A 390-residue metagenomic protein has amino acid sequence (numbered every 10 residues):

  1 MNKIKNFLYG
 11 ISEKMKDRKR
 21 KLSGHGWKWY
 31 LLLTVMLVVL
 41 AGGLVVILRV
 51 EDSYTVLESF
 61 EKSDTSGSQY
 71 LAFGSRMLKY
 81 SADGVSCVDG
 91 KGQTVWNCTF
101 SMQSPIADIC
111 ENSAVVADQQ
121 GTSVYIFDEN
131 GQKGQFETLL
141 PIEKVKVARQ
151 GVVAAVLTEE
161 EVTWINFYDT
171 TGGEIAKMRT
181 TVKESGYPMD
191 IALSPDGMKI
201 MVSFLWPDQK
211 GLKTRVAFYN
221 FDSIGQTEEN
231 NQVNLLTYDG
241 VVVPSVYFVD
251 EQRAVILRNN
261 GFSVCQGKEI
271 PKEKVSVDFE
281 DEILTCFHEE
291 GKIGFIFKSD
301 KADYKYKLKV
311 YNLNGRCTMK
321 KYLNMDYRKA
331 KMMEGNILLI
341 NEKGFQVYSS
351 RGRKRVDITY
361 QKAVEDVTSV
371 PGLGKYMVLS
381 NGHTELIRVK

Functional and structural regions predicted by a protein language model:
M1-W27: N-terminal Lys/Arg-rich, disordered targeting/topogenic segments
K28-V46: Hydrophobic membrane-insertion alpha-helices, especially the h-region of bacterial N-terminal signal peptides
R49-G67, D89, Q93-M102, Q132-T138 (+6 more regions): Aromatic (tryptophan-biased) beta-strands that constitute blades/sheets of beta-rich domains
S63-A72, S101-N112, L140-Q150, E184-L193 (+5 more regions): Repeated scaffold domains used in trafficking and secretory/extracellular systems, primarily beta-propellers
M77, A114, V152-A154, G197-I200 (+4 more regions): Hydrophobic beta-strand positions that form the internal "hydrophobic ladder" of WD40/Gbeta-like beta-propeller blades
G84-S86, T122-I126, E161-F167, D208-N220 (+4 more regions): Structural motif
D108-K210: Non-cytosolic head/periplasmic domains of membrane-anchored proteins
M189-V310: Acidic, serine/threonine- and glycine-rich low-complexity intrinsically disordered segments that serve as flexible
